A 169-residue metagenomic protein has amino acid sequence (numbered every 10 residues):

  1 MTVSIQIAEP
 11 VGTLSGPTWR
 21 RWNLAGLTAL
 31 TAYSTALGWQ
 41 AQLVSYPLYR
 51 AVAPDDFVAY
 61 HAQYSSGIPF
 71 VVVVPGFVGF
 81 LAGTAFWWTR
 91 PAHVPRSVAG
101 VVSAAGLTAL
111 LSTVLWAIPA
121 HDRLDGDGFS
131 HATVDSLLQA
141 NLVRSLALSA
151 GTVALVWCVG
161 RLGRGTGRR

Functional and structural regions predicted by a protein language model:
T2-V74, P119-S136: Interfacial loop at the N-terminal end of multi-pass membrane proteins
P17-A32, A85-L107: Interfacial segments of alpha-helical transmembrane regions
G38-A41, G83-R90, T113, L155-L162: Structural signal for membrane-spanning alpha-helices in multi-pass inner-membrane proteins, emphasizing helix cores
V73-A85, R144-V153: Core segments of transmembrane alpha-helices that mediate helix-helix packing or line hydrophobic substrate/ligand
L107-L115, L146: Mid-bilayer segments of alpha-helical transmembrane spans in multi-pass integral membrane proteins that mediate
H121-L124, T133, W157-R169: Cytosolic juxtamembrane helix at the C-terminal end of the final transmembrane segment
G128-W157: Alpha-helical transmembrane segments of multi-pass integral membrane proteins, characterized by long hydrophobic
